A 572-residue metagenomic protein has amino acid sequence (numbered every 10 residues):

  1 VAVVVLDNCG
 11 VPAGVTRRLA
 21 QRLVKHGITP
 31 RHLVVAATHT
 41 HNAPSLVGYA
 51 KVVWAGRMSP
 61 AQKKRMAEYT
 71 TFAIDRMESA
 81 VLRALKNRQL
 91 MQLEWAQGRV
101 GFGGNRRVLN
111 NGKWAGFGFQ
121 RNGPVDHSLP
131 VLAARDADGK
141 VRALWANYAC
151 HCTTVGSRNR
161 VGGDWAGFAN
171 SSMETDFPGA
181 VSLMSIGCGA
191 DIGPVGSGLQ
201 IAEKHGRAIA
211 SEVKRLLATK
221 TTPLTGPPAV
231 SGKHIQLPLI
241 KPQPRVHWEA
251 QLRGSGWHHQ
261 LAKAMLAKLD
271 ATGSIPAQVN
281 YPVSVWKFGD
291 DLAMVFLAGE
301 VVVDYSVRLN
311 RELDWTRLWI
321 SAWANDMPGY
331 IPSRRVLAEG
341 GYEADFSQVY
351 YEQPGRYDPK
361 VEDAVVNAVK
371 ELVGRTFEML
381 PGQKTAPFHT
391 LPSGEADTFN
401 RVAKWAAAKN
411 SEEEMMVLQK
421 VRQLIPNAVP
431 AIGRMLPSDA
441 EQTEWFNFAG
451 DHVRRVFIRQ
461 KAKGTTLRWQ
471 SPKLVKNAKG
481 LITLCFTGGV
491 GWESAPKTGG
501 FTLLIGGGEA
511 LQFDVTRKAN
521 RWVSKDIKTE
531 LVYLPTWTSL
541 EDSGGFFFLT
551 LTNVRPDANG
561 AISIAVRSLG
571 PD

Functional and structural regions predicted by a protein language model:
V1-L549, N553-G560, R567-P571: Non-catalytic substrate/cofactor recognition surfaces at enzyme active-site rims
